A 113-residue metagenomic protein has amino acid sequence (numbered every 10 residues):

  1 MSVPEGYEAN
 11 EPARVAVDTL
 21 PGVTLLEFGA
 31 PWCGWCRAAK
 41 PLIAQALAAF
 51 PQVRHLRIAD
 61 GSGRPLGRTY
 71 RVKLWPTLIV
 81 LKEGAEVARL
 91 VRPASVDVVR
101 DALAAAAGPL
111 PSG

Functional and structural regions predicted by a protein language model:
M1-V23, G108-G113: N-terminal leader/targeting and pre-domain segments
V23-T24, P76: Alpha/beta-hydrolase fold active-site loops
F28, P51-P65: Thiol-based oxidoreductase modules, predominantly thioredoxin-like and allied folds used for disulfide exchange
G29-W32, L74: Short pre-active-site segment immediately N-terminal to redox-active cysteine/selenocysteine motifs in thiol-based
C33-C36, L78: The canonical Cys-X-X-Cys-His
W35-A49: Typically the conserved alpha-helix immediately C-terminal to a functionally engaged Cys/Sec in thioredoxin-like
Y70-I79: Structural micro-motif
V80-G113: Non-catalytic, surface beta->alpha helical segment in thiol-disulfide oxidoreductase systems
